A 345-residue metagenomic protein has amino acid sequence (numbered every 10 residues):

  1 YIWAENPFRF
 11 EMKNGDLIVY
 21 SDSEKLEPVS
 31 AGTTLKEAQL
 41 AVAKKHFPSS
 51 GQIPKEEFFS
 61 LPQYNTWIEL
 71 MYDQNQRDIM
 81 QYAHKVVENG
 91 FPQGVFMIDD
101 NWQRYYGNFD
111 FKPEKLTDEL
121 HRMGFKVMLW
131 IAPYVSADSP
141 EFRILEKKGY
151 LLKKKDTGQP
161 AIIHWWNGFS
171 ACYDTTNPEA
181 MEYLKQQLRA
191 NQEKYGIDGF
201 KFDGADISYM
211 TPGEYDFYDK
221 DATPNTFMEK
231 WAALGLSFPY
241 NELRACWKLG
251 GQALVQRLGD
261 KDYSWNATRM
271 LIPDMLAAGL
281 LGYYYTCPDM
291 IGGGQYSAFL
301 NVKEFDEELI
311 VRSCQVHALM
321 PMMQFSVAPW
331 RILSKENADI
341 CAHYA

Functional and structural regions predicted by a protein language model:
Y1-G94, D110, T117-E119, M123-K126 (+1 more regions): Carbohydrate-recognition beta-sandwich/jelly-roll modules in extracellular/periplasmic carbohydrate-active proteins
P92-Y344: Aromatic- and carboxylate-enriched substrate-binding clefts and catalytic-loop regions of carbohydrate-active enzymes
